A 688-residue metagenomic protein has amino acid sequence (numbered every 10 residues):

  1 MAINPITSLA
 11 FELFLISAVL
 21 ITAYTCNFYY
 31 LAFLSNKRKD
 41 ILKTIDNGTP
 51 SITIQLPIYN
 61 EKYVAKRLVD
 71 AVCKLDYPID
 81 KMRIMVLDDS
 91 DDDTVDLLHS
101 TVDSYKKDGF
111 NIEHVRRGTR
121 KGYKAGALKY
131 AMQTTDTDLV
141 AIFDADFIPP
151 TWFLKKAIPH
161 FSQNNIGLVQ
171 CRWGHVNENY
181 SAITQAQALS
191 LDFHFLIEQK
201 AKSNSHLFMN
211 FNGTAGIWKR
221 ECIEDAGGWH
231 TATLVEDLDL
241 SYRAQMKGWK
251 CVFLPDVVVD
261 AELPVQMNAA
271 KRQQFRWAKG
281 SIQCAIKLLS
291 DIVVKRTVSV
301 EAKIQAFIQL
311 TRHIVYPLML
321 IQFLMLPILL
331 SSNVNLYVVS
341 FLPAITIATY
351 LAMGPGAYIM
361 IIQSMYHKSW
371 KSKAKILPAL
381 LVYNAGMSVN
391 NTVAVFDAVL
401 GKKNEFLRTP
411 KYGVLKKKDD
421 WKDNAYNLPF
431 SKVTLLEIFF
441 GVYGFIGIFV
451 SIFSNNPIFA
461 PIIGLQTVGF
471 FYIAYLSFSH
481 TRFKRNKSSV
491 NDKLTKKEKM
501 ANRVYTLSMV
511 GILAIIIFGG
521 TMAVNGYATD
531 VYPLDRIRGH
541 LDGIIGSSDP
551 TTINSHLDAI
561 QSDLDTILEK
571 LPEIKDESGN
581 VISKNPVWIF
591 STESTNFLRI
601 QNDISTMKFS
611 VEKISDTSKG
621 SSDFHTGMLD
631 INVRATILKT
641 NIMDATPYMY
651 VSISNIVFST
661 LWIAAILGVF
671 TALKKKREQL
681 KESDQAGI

Functional and structural regions predicted by a protein language model:
M1-D70: N-proximal low-complexity "stem/linker" segments adjacent to membrane-targeting elements
I21, L494-L534, S652-K676: Hydrophobic secretory-pathway targeting helix
L34-K37, L42-D46, R312-E405, K432-D492: Membrane-embedded multi-pass helical conduit in multi-pass membrane proteins, especially envelope-biosynthetic
P50-Q55, R83-M85, E224, D239: Cell-envelope/extracellular polymer assembly enzymes that use nucleotide-activated donors
D70-K81: Short, acidic, metal-binding catalytic loop of nucleotide-sugar glycosyltransferases
D88-T101, T119-K121: A conserved acidic beta->alpha catalytic loop
V102-L139, T151-L234, Q245-M246, M267-T311: Long helical/loop segments within the catalytic core of UDP-sugar-dependent glycosyltransferases, especially the large
G539-T636: Long, solvent-exposed extracytoplasmic domains/loops
